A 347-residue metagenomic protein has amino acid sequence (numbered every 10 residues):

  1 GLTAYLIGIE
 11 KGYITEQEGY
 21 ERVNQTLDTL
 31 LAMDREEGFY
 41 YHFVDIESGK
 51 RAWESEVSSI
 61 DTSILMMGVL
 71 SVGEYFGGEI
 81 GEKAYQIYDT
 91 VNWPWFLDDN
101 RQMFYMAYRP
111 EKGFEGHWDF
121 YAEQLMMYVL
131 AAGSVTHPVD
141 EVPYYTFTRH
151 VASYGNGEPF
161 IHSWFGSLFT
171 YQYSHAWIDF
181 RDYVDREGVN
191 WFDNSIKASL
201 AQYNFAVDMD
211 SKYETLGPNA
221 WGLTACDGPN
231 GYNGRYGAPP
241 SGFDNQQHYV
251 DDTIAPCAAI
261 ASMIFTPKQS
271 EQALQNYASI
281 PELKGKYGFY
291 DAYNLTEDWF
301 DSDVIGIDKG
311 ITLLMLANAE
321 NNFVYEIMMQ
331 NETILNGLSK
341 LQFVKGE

Functional and structural regions predicted by a protein language model:
L2-E347: Ser/Thr/Asn(+Pro)-rich, low-complexity disordered segments
